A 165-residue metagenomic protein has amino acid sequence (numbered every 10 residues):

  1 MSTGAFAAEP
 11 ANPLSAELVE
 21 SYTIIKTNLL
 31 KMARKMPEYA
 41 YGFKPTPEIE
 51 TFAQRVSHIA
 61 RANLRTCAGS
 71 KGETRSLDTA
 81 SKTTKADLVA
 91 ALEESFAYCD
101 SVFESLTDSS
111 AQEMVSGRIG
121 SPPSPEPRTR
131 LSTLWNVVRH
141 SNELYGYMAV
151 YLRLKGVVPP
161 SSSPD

Functional and structural regions predicted by a protein language model:
M1-F6: C-terminal segment of classical bacterial N-terminal signal peptides
P10-S21: N-terminal beta-strand motif that seeds the catalytic metal site of vicinal oxygen chelate
P13-L14, T83-T84, T133: A ubiquitous short alpha-helical element
V19-T23, T27-L30, E38-A80, G117-D165: Short, contiguous alpha-helical
R65, V102-S105: Amphipathic alpha-helical interaction surfaces
E73-V102: Helix-adjacent hinge/juxtasegments
A86-D87, E104, S109-P125: Active-site-proximal loop and beta-strand segments within enzyme catalytic domains
